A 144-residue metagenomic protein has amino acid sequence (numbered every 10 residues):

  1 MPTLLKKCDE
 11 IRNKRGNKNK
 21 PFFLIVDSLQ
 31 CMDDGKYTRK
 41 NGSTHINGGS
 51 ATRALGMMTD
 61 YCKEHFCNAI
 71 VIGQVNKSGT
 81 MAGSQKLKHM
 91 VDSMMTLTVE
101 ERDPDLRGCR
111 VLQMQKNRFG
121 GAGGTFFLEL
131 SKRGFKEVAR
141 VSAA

Functional and structural regions predicted by a protein language model:
M1-K63, S142-A144: Conserved inter-motif catalytic segment of the P-loop NTP-binding fold
T52-A143: Phosphate-binding/switch region of NTP-binding enzymes
